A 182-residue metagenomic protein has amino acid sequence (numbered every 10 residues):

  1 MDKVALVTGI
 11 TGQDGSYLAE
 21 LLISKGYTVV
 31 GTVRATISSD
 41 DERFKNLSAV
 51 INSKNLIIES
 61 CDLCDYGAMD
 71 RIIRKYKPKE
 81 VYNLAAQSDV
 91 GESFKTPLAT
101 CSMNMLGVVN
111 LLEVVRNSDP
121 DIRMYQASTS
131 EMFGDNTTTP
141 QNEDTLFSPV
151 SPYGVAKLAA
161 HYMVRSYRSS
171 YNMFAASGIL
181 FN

Functional and structural regions predicted by a protein language model:
M1-F181: N-terminal Rossmann-like NAD(P)+-binding domain of SDR-like oxidoreductases, especially those catalyzing
